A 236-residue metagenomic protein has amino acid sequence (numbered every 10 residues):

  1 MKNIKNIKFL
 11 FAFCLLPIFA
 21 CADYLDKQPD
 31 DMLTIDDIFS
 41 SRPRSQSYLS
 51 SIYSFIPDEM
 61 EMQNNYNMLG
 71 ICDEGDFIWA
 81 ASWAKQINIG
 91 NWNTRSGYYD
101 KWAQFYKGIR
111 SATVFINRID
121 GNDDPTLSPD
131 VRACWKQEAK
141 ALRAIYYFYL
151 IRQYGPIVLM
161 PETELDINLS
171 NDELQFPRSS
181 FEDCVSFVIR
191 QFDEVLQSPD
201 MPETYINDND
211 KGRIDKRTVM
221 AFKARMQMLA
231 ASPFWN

Functional and structural regions predicted by a protein language model:
M1-D30: Bacterial Sec-dependent N-terminal signal peptides
C21-N67: Membrane-proximal, proline-rich intrinsically disordered regions
S41-D58, A80-Y154, E173-S186, R190-K211: Conserved, well-structured interaction surfaces
I151-R152, V158, L229-W235: Short coil/turn linking the two alpha-helices of tandem helical-hairpin repeats
P156, L165, E182, N209-A221: Aromatic-lined, polymer-binding surfaces characteristic of secreted/periplasmic polysaccharide-degrading enzymes
E162-N168: Short, conserved phosphate-binding/catalytic loop or strand-edge motifs used in phosphoryl-/nucleotidyl-transfer
